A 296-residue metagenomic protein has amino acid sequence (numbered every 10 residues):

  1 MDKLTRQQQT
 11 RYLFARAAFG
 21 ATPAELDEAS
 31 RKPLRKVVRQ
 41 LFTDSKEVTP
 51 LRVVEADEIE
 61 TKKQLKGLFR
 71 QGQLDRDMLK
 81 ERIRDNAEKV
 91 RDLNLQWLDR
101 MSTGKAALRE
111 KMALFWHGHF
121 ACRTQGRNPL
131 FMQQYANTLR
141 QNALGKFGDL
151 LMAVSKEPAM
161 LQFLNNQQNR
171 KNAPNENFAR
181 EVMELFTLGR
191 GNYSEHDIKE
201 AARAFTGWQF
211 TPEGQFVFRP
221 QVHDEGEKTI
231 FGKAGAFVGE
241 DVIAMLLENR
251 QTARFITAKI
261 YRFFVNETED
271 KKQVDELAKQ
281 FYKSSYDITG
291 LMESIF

Functional and structural regions predicted by a protein language model:
M1-Q9, E88, T103-L108, Y193 (+2 more regions): Structural motif
D2-L51, K156-M160, Q168-N169, E181-E184 (+1 more regions): Cell-wall polysaccharide-cleaving catalytic domain and substrate-binding groove, primarily in peptidoglycan/chitin
Q8-R16, R70, D85-A87, A173-E176: Short, compositionally biased low-complexity segments
R11-A21, D99-R100, G118, E184-L188 (+2 more regions): Short, hydrophobic/amphipathic alpha-helical patches that form generic packing surfaces within helical domains
L13-R16, E28-A29, V37-D44, L68 (+7 more regions): Residues that form generic nucleotide/phosphate-binding pockets
P23-R140: N-terminal accessory alpha/beta regions
R76, L93, L130-F296: Active-site substrate-binding loop specific to GH73 endo-beta-N-acetylglucosaminidase modules in bacterial autolysins
